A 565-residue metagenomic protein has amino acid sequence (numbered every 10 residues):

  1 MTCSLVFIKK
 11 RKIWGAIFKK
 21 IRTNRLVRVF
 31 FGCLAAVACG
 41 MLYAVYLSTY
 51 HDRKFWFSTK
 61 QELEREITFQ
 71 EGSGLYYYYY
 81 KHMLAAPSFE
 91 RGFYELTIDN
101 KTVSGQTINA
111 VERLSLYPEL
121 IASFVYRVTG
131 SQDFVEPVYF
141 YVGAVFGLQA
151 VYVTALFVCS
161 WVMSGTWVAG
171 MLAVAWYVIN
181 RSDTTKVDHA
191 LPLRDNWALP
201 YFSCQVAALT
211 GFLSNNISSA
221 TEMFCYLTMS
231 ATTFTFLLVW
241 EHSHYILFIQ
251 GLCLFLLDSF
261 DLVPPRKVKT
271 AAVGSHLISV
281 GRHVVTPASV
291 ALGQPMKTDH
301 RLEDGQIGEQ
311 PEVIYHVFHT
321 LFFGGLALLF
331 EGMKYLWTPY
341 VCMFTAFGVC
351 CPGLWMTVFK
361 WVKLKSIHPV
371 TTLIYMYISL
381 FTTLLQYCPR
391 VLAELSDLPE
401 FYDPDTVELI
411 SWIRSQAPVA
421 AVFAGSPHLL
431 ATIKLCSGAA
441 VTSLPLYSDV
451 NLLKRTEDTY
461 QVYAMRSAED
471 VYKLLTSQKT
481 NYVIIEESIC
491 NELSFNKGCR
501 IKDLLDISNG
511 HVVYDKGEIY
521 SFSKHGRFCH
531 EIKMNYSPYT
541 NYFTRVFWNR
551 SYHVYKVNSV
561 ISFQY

Functional and structural regions predicted by a protein language model:
M1-E62, T68-G72, I367-Y375: Start-transfer (signal-anchor) and selected internal transmembrane alpha helices of multi-pass inner/ER membrane
Y46-R53, L213, C253-L256, F260 (+2 more regions): Transmembrane-helix exit/juxtamembrane "anchor" motif
F55-S203, L209, P399: Active-site lumenal/periplasmic loops and adjacent helix-entry segments of GT-C-fold, multi-pass membrane
G72, P87, W361-Y565: Extracytoplasmic
T97, G143-L262, R266, A271-H283 (+2 more regions): Membrane-embedded helix bundles of polyisoprenyl
G274, L302-L328, V341-F344: Transmembrane alpha-helix segments characteristic of polytopic inner-membrane glycan-assembly/cell-envelope
V284-Q306: Membrane-proximal helix-loop-helix interfaces that form the catalytic/acceptor-binding platform of multi-pass membrane
L321-F323, A327-V370: Hydrophobic/aromatic-rich transmembrane helices and adjacent perimembrane loops
